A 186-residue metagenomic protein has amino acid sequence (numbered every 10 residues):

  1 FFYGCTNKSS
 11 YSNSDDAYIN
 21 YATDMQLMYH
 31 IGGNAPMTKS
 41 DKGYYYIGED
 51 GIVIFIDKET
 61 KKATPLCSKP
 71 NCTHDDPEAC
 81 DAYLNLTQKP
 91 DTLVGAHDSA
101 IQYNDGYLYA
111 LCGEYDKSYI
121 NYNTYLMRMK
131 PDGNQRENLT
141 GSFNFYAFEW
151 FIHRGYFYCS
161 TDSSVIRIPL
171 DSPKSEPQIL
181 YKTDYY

Functional and structural regions predicted by a protein language model:
F2-G4: C-terminal motif of bacterial Sec signal peptides marking the signal peptidase cleavage site
N7-T64: An edge-strand/N-cap motif at the start of beta-rich repeat modules
L27-S40, D75-Y103, F143-R154, K182-Y186: Repeated scaffold domains used in trafficking and secretory/extracellular systems, primarily beta-propellers
Y45-I47, Y109-C112, Y158-S160: Residue position within the beta-strands of beta-propeller blades
D50-I52, E114-I120, S164: Short glycine/acidic-enriched loop and turn motifs that connect beta-strands
I52-I54, P65, Y125-M127, S164-I166: A short loop-to-beta-strand structural motif that recurs across blades of beta-propeller domains
D57-K61, K130-N134, P169-K174: Short loop/turn segments that connect beta-strands within beta-propeller blades
A63-A79, E137-F143, E176-D184: Beta-propeller fold detector
